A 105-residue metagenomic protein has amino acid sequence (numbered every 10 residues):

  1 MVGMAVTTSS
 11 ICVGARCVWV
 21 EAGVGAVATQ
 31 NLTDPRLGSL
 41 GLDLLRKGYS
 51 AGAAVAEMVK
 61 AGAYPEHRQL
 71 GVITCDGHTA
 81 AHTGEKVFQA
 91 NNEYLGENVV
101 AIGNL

Functional and structural regions predicted by a protein language model:
M1-L105: N-terminal nucleophile
